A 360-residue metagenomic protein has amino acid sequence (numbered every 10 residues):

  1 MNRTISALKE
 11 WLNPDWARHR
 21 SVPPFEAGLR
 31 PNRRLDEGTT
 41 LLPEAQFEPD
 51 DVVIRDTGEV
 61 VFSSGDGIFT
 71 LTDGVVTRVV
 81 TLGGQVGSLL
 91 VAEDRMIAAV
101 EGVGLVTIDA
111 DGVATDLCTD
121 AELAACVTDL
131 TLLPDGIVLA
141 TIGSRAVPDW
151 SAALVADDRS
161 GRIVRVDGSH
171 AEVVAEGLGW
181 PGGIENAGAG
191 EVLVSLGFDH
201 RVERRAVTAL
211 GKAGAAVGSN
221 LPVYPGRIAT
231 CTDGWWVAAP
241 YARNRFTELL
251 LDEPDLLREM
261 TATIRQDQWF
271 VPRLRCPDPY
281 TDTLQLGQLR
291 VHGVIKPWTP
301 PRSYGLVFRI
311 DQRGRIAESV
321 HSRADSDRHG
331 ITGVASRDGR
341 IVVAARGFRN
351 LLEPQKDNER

Functional and structural regions predicted by a protein language model:
A7-L8, R18-E48, D73-V75, L306-R323: A short helix->beta-strand "capping" segment at the edge of beta-propeller domains
E37-E44, G74-T81, V113-D120, H170-A175 (+2 more regions): A short beta-strand motif characteristic of beta-propeller blades
A45-R55, G83-R95, E122-I137, R145-A146 (+6 more regions): Beta-rich, blade/repeat-based domains predominating in secreted/periplasmic proteins but also intracellular
F62-S63, A98-A99, L139-T141, L193-S195 (+2 more regions): Residue position within the beta-strands of beta-propeller blades
L71-V75, D109-V113, V166-H170, A206-L210 (+2 more regions): Short loop/turn segments that connect beta-strands within beta-propeller blades
A99-L133, A140-G161, A175: Asp-box/WD-like beta-propeller blade repeats and closely related beta-sheet repeat scaffolds
A140-D158, P240-R302, E353-P354: Short, conserved, GDST-rich strand-edge loop motifs in beta-rich repeat architectures
A242, G330-R360: Blade-level signature of beta-propeller repeat domains, shared across WD40, Kelch, NHL, RCC1 and BNR/Asp-box propellers
